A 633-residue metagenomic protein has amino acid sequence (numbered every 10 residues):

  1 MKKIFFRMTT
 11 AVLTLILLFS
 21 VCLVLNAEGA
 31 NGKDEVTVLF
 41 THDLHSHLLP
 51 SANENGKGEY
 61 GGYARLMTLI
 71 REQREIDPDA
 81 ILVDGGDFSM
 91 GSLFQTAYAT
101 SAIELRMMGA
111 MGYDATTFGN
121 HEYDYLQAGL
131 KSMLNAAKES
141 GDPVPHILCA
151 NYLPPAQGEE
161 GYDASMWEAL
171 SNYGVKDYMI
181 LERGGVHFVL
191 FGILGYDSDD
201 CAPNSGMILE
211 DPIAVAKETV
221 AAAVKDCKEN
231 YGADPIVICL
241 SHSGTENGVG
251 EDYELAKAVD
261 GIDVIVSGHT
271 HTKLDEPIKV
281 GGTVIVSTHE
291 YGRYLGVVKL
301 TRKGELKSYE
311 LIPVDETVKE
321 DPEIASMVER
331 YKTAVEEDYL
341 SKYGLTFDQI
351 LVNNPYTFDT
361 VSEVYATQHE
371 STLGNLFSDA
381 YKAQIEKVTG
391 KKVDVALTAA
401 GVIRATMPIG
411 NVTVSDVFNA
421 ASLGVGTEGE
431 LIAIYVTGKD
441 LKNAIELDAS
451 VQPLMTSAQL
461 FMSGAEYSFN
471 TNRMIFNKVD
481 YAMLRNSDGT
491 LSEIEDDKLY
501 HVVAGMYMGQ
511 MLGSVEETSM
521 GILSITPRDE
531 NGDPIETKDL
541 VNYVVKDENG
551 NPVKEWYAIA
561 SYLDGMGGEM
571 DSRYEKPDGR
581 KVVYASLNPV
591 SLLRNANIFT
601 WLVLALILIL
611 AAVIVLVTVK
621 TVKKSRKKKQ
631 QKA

Functional and structural regions predicted by a protein language model:
M1-I4: N-terminal secretory signal peptides that target proteins for export/translocation
F6-L25, L608-I614: Sec-dependent N-terminal signal peptides of Gram-positive bacterial secreted proteins and lipoproteins
T10, N26-G29, K257, K632: Residue-level detector of intrinsically disordered, flexible termini and proteolytic processing junctions
L18-C22, N26, H45, V619 (+1 more regions): Membrane-water interface at transmembrane helix exits
F19, T117, V249, T367-E370 (+1 more regions): A generic, residue-level signal for flexible/boundary positions that often mark functional hotspots
E28-K319, L373-A380, A396, Y435 (+1 more regions): Acidic, metal/ion-coordinating pockets
N31-E35, H47-N55, R65-R71, E75 (+3 more regions): Catalytic centers of hydrolytic enzymes
